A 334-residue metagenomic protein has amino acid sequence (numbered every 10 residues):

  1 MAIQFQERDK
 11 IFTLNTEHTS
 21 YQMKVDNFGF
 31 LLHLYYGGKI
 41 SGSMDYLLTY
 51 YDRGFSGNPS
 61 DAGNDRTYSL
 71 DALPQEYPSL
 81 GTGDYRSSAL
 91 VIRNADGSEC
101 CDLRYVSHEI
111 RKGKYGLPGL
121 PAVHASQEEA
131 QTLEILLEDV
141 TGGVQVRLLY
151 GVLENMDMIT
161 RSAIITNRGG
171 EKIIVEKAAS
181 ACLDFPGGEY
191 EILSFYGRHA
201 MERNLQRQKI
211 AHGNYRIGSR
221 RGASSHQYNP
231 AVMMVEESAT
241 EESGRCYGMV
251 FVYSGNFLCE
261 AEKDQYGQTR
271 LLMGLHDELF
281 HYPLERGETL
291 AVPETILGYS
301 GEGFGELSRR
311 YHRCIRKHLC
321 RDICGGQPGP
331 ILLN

Functional and structural regions predicted by a protein language model:
M1-F12, Q265-E285: Short acidic, Pro/Gly- and aromatic-enriched capping/linker segments at domain boundaries
F5, K10-T13, E17, Y21 (+2 more regions): Polysaccharide-binding surfaces and accessory modules of carbohydrate-active proteins
Y21-M23, V292, G329-N334: Hydrophobic faces of well-ordered beta-strands that scaffold small-molecule active sites in alpha/beta enzyme cores
V91-R93, S98-S107, Y282-G301: Short Pro-Gly-centered flexible turn/kink motifs
G298-R310: Short, Lys/Arg- and Gly-enriched loop/turn segments at beta-strand edges
R310-N334: An acidic-aromatic substrate-binding cleft motif
